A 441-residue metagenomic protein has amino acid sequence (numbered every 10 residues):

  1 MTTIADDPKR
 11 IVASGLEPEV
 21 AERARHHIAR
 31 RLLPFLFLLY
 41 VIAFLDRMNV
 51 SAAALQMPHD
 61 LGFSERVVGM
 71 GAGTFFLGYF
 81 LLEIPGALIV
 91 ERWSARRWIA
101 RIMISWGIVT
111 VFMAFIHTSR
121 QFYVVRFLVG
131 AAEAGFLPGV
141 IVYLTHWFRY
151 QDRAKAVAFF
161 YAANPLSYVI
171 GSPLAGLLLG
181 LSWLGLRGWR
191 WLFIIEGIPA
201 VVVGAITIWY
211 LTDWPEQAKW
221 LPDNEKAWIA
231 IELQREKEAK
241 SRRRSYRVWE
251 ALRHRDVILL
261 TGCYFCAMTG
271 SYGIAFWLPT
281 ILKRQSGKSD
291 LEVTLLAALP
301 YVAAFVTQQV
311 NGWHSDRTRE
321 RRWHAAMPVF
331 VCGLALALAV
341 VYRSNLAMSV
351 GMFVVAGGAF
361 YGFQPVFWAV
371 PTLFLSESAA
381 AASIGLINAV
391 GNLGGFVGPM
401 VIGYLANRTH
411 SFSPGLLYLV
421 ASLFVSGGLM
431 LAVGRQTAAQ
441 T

Functional and structural regions predicted by a protein language model:
R31-E65, L81, G171-S172, I274-P279 (+1 more regions): Extracytoplasmic
V50-S51, W249-G312, Q364, W368 (+1 more regions): Extracytoplasmic gate region of multi-pass secondary transporters
G62, S94, F115-Q121, A132 (+4 more regions): Helix-breaking motifs and short loop linkers at transmembrane-helix boundaries and internal kinks in secondary membrane
L81-R120: Conserved MFS/SLC helix-loop-helix module at the cytosolic interface between two early adjacent transmembrane helices
L82-A95, T307-E320, A406-N407: Helix-to-loop junctions at the C-terminal end of transmembrane segments in multipass secondary transporters
V125-A162: Cytoplasmic helix-loop-helix junction between adjacent transmembrane helices in 12-TM secondary transporters
K155-L179, P199-A200, N388-G398: Glycine-rich segments within core transmembrane alpha-helices of 12-TM secondary carriers
R321-V370: C-terminal transmembrane helical hairpin of 12-TM major facilitator-type secondary transporters
